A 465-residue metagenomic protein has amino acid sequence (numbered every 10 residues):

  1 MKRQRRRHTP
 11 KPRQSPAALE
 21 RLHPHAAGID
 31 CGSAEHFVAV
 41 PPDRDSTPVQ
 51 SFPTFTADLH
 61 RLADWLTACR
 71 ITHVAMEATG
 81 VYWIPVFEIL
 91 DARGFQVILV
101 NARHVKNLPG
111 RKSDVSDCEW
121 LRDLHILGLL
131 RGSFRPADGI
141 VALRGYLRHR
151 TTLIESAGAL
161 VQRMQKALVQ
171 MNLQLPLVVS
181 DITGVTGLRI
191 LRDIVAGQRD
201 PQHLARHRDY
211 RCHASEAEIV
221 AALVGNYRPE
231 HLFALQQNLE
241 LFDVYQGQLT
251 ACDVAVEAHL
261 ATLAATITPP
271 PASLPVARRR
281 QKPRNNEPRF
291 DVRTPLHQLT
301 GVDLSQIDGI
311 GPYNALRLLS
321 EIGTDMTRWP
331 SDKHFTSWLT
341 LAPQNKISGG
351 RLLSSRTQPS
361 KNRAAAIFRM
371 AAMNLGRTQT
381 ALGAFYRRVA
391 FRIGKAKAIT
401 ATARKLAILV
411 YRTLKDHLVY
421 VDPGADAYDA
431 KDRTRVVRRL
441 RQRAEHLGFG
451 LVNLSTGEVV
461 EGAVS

Functional and structural regions predicted by a protein language model:
M1-S465: A detector of single, family-specific signature residues that are central to catalytic or substrate-handling motifs
